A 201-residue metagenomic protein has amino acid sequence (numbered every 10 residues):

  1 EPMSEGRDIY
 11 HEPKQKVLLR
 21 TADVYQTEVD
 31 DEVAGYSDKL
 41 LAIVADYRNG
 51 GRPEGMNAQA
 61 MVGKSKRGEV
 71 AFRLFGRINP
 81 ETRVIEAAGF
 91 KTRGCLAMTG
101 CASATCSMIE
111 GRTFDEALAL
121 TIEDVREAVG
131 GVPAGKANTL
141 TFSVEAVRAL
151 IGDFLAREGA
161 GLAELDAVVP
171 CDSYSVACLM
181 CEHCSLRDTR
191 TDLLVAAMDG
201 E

Functional and structural regions predicted by a protein language model:
S4-G50, V125-E201: C-terminal binding/interaction regions
T21-Q26, N57-A60, V84-F90: Short, flexible active-site loops
Y25, V29, D38, N57-M61 (+5 more regions): Sparse, context-dependent recognition of short Cys/His-centered cofactor- or disulfide-binding micro-motifs
A42, D46-T82: Structured beta-strand/loop patches that form or line metal/cofactor-binding pockets in enzymes
K66-G68, R77-V144: Active-site- and interface-proximal helix/loop "cap" or "latch" segments in soluble metabolic and energy-transducing
